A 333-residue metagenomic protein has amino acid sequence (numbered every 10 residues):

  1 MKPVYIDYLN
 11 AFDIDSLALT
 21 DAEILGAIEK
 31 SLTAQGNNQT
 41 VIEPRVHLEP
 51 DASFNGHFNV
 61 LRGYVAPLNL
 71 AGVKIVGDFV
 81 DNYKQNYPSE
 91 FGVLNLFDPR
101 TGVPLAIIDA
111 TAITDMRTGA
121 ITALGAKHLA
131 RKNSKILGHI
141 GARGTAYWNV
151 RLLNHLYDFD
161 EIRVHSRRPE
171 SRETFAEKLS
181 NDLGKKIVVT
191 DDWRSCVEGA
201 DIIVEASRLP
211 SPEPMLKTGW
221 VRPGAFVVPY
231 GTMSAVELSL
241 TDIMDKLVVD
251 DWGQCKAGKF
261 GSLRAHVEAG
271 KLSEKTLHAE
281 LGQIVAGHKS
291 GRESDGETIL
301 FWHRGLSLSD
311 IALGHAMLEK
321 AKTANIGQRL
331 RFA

Functional and structural regions predicted by a protein language model:
M1-D115, A123, N133, A279 (+2 more regions): N-terminal ligand-binding/catalytic initiation module
D13-A18, L238-A333: Adenosine-phosphate binding glycine-rich loop
R117-G138, G144-L156: Short internal alpha-helix immediately C-terminal to a glycine-rich phosphate-binding loop in Rossmann-like
H155-D182: NAD(P)-binding Rossmann-fold cofactor-contacting core
L183-A200, M215-L216: Short acidic low-complexity segments
C196-E198, W220-V221, T241: A short, aliphatic-rich alpha-helical micro-motif
S207-L209, G231-T232, W252: Short glycine-/small-residue-rich Rossmann-like dinucleotide-binding loops
P210-F226: Rossmann-fold NAD(P) dinucleotide-binding segment
